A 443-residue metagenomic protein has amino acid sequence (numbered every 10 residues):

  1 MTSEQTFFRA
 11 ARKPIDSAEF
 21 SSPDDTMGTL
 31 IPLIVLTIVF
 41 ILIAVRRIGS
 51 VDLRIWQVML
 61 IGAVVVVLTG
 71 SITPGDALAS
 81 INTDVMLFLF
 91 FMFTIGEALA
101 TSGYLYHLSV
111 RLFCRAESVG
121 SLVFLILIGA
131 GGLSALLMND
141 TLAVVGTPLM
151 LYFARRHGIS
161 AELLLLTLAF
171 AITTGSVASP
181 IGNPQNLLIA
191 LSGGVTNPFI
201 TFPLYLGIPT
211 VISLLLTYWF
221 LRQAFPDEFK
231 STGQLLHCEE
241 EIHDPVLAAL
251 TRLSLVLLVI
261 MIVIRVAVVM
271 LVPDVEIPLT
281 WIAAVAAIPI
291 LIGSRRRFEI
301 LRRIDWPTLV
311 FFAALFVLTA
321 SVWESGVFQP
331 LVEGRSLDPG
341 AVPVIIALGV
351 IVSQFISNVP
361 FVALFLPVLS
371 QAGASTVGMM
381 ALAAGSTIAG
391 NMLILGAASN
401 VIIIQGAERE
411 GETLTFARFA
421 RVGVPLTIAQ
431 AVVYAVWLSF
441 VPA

Functional and structural regions predicted by a protein language model:
D24-L30, S50-L53, G75-V85, N197-P209 (+6 more regions): Interfacial loop-to-helix junctions that mark the boundaries of transmembrane helices in multi-pass membrane
F40-L60, R252, V259-A284, F298-I304: Flexible hinge motifs at transmembrane-helix junctions and intramembrane kinks/re-entrant loops in multi-pass membrane
S71-T73, P184, I260-V269, L315-E333 (+1 more regions): Hydrophobic alpha-helical transmembrane segments in multi-pass integral membrane proteins
G75-E162, W306-A374: Membrane-embedded alpha-helical segments and adjacent helix-loop junctions characteristic of multi-pass solute
D84-T94, F202-Y218, M379-M392: Alpha-helical transmembrane segments
G120-L125, R155-L168, T196-L206, G373-A384 (+1 more regions): Membrane-interface alpha-helices at helix entry/exit sites of multi-pass transporters
S134-V144, A161-V195, L214-R222, S353-L366 (+2 more regions): Alpha-helical transmembrane segments and, especially, the helix-loop junctions at the ends of these helices
F199-A249, L253, M392-L395, S399-A443: Juxtamembrane and boundary regions of transmembrane helices in multi-pass small-molecule transporters and channels
